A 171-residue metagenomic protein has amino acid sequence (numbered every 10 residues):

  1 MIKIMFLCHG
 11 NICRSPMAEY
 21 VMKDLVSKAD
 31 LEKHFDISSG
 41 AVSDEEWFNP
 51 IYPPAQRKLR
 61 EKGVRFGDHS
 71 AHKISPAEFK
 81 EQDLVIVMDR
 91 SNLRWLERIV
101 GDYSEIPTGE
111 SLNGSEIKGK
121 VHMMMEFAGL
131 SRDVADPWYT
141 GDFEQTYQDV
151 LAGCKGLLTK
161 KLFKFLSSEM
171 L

Functional and structural regions predicted by a protein language model:
M1-Q82, T159-M170: Conserved active-site segments centered on acidic
S15, D89-R90: Helix N-cap/beta->alpha junction signal
L84, R90-L171: Phosphate-binding/catalytic loops
